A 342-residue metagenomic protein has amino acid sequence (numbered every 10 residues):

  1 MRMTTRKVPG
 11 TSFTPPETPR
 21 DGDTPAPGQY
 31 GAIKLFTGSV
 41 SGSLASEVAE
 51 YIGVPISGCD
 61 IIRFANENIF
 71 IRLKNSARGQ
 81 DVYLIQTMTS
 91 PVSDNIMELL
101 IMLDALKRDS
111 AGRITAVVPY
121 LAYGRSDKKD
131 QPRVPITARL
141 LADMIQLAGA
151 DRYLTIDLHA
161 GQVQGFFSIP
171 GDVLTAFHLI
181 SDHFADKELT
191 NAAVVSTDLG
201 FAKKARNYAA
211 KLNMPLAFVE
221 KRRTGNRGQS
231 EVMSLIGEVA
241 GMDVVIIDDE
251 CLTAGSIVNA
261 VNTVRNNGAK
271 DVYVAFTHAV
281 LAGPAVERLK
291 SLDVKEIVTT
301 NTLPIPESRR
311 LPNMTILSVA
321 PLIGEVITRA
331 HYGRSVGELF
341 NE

Functional and structural regions predicted by a protein language model:
M1-E342: PRPP-associated nucleotide enzymes
